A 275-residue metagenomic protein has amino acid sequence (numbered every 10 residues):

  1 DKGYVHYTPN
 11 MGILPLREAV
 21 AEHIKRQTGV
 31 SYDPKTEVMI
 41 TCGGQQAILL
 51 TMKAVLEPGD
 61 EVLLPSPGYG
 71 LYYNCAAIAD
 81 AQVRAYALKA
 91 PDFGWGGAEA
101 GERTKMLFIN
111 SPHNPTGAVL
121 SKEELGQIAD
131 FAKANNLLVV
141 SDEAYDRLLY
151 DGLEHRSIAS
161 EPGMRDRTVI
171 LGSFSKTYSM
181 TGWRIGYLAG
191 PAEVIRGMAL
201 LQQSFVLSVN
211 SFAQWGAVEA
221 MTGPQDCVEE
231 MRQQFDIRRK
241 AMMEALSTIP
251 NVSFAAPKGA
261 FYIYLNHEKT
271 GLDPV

Functional and structural regions predicted by a protein language model:
D1, T8, Q27-V275: PLP-dependent class I/II
G3-N10, P15-H23, Q27-T28: N-terminal Rossmann-like NAD(P)+-binding subdomain of aldehyde/semialdehyde dehydrogenases
